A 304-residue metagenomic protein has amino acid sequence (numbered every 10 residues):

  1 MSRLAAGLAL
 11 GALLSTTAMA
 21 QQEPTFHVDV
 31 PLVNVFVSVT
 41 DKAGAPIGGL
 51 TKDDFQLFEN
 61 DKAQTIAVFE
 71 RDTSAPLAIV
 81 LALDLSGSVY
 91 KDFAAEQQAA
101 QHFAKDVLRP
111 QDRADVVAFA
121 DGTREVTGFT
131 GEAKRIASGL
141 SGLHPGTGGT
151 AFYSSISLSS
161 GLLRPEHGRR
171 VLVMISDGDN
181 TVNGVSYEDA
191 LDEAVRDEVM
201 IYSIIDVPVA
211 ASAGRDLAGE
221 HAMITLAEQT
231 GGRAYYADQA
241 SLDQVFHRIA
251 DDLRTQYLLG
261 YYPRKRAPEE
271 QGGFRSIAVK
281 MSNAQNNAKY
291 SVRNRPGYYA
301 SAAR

Functional and structural regions predicted by a protein language model:
M1-S2: N-terminal secretory signal peptides that target proteins for export/translocation
A5-T17: Bacterial N-terminal signal peptides
M19-R304: Scaffold/interface architecture of coatomer-like assemblies
